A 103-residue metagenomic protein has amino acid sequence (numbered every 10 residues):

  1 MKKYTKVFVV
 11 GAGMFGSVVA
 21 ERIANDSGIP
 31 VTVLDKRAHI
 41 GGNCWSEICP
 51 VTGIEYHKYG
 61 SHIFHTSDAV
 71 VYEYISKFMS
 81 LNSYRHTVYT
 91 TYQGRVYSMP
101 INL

Functional and structural regions predicted by a protein language model:
M1-K2, N25: Short, flexible hinge/linker loops that cap or flank conserved catalytic cores
K2-F15, T32: Beta1/beta-strand and adjacent pyrophosphate-binding region of the FAD-binding site in flavoprotein oxidoreductases
V7-V9, R37-A38, Y56, T90: Short glycine- and Lys/Arg-enriched binding-loop motifs that mark or flank ligand-binding interfaces
F8, E21-P50: Glycine-rich FAD pyrophosphate-binding loop
G13, A38, D68-A69: Alpha-helix N-cap/helix-start capping motif
T52-L103: Dinucleotide-binding Rossmann-like beta1-alpha1 core, especially the glycine-rich loop that anchors the ADP
